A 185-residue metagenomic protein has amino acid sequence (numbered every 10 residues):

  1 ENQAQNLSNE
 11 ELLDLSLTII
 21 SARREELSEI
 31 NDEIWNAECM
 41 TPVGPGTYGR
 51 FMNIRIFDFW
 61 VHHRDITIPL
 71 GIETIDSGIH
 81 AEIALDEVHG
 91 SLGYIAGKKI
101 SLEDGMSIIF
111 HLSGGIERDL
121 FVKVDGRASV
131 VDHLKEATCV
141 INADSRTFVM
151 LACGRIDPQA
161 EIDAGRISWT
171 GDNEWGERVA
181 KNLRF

Functional and structural regions predicted by a protein language model:
E1, P42-G97, F148: Short, contiguous alpha-helical
E1-E29, E33-I34, I79: Short, helix-capping/interhelical loops that line the mouth of catalytic, cofactor-, or ligand-binding pockets
E1-L13, G90-G105, E177-F185: Charged/polar, low-hydrophobicity segments characteristic of intrinsically disordered regions and flexible loops
L12-I19, F51-R55, A84, A137: Amphipathic alpha-helix face/heptad-repeat signature
R24-M52: Acidic interhelical loop/turn segments
A81-V124: A glycine-rich beta-turn/hairpin centered on an aromatic-Pro dipeptide
F121-D132, T138: A short, structured beta-strand/loop element
L134-F185: C-terminal interaction segments
